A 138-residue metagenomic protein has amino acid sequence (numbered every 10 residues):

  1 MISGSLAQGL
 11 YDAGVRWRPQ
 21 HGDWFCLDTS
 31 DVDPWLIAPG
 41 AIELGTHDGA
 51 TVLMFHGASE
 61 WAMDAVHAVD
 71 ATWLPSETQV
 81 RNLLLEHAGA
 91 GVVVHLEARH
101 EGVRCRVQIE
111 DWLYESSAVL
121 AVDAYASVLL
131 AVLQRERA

Functional and structural regions predicted by a protein language model:
M1-G4, D111, A138: Generic structural signal for short, solvent-exposed loop/turn connectors between secondary structure elements
M1-S59: Charge-rich, low-complexity N-terminal segments
S3, S76-Q79, L120: Helix N-cap and loop-to-helix transition residues
Q8, R81, V122-Y125: Generic structural signal for individual residues within well-ordered alpha-helical segments across diverse proteins
R16, A41-E115: N-terminal segment of the canonical double-stranded RNA-binding domain
G22, D70-T72, E136: Glycine-centered secondary-structure boundary/capping sites
Y114-A138: Ampiphathic alpha-helical segments that act as solvent-exposed interaction surfaces
